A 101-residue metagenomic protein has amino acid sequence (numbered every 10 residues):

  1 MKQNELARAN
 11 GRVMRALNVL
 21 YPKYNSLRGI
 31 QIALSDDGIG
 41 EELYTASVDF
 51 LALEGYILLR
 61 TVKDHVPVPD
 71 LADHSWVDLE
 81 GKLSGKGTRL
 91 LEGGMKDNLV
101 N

Functional and structural regions predicted by a protein language model:
M1-N4, S35-G38, E42, H74-D78: Short, solvent-exposed segments of well-ordered alpha helices
K2-D37, K96: Short amphipathic alpha-helical interface segments
L20, I57-V68: Short regulatory "switch" loops immediately downstream of catalytic or recognition motifs within protein catalytic
G29-A33, D64-P69: Short linear capping/connector segments at secondary-structure termini
G38-E54, L58-T61, D78: Short amphipathic alpha-helical interaction segments
V68-N101: Short, amphipathic alpha-helical interaction segments positioned at domain boundaries
